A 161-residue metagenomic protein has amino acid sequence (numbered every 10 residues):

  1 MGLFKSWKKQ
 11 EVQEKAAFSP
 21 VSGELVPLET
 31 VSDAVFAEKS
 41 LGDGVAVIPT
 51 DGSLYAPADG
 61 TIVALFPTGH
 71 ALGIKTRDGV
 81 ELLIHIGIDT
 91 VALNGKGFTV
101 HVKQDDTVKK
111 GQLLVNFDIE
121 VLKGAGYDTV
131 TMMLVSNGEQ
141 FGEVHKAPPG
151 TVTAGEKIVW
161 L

Functional and structural regions predicted by a protein language model:
M1-L161: Contiguous, well-folded functional domains in the mature portion of proteins
